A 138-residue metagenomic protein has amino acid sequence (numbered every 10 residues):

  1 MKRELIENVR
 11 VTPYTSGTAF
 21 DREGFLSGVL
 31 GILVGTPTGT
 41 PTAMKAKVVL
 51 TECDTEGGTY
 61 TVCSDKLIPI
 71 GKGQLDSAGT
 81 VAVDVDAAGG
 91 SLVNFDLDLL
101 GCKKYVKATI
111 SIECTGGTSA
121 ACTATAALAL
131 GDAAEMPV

Functional and structural regions predicted by a protein language model:
M1-P13, G24, P41, C102 (+1 more regions): C-terminal interaction-tip segments
R10-D21, T38-C63, V81-G90, G116-A120: Surface-exposed ligand/attachment interfaces on beta-rich extracellular proteins
S16-L26, L30, D54, D96-G101: Extracellular and analogous surface-interaction loops
L26, G31-T40: Short amphipathic, basic-aromatic surface patches that mediate peripheral association with negatively charged
G28, A46-V48, V106: Residue-level detector of short, conserved catalytic/binding motifs and their immediate flanks
G31-L33, V49-T51, T109-S111: Residue-level recognition of well-ordered beta-strand positions that form the cores of beta-sheet-rich folds across
I68-G117, A127: Beta-sandwich interaction modules
